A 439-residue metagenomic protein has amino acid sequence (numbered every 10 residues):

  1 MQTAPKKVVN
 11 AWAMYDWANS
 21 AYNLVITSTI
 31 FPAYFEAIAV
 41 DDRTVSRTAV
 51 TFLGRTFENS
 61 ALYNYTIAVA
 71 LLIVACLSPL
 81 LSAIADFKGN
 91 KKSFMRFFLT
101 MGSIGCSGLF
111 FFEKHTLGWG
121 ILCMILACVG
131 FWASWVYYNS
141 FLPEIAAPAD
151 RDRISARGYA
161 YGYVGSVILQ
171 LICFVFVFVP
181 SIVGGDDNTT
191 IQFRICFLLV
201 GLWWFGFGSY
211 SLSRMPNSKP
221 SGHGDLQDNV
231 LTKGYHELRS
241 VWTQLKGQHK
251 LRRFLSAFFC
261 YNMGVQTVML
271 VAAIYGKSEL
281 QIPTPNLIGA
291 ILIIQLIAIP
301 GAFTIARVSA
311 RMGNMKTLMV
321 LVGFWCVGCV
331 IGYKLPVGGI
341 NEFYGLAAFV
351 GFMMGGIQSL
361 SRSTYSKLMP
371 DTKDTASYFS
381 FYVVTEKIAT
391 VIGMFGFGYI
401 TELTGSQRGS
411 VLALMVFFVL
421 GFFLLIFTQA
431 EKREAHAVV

Functional and structural regions predicted by a protein language model:
Q2-V9, P216-S256: Juxtamembrane intracellular "pre-TM" segments in multi-pass secondary transporters
I26-N59, L270-L287: Short amphipathic helix-loop junctions that connect adjacent transmembrane helices in Major Facilitator Superfamily/SLC
T56-N59, V177-L202, Y399-F418: A membrane-interface helix-boundary motif in multi-pass transporters
C76-N90, P300-N314, T401-E402: Helix-to-loop junctions at the C-terminal end of transmembrane segments in multipass secondary transporters
R96-H115, G323-V337: C-terminal ends and interior cores of transmembrane alpha-helices in multi-pass membrane transporters/permeases
F111, W203-R214, L412-V439: Multi-pass alpha-helical transporter architecture, strongest for 12-TM Major Facilitator/SLC carriers used
S155-V177, V383-G393: Glycine-rich segments within core transmembrane alpha-helices of 12-TM secondary carriers
M315-S359: C-terminal transmembrane helical hairpin of 12-TM major facilitator-type secondary transporters
